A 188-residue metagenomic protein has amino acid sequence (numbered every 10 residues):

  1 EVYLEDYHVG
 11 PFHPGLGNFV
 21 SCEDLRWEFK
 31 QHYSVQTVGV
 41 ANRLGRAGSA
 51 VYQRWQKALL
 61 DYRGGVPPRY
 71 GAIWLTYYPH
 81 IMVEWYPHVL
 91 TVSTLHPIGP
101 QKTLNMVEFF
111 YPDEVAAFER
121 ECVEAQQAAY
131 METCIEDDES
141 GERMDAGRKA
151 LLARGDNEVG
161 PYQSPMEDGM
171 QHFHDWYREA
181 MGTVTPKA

Functional and structural regions predicted by a protein language model:
E1-A188: C-terminal catalytic domain of Rieske-type non-heme iron oxygenases
